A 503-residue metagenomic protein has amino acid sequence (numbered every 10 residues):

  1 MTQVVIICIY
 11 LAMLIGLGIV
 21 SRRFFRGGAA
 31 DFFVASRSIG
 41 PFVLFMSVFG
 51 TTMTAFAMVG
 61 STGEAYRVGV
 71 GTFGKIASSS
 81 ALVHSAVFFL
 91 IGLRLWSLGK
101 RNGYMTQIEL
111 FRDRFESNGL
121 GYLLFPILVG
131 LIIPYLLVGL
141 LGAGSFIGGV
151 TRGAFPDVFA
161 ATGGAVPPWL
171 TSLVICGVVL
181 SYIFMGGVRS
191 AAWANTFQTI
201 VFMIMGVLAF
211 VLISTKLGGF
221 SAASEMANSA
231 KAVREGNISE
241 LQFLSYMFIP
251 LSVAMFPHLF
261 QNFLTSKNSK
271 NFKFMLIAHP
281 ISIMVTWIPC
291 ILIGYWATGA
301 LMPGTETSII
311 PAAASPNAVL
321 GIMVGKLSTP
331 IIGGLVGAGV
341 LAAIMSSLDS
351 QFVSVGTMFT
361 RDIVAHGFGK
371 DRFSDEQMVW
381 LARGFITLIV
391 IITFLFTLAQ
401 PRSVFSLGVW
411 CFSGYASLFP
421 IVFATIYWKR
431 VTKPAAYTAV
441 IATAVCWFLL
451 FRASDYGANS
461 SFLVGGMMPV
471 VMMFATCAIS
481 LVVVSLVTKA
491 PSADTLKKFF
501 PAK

Functional and structural regions predicted by a protein language model:
M1-K503: Membrane-embedded helix-loop-helix hairpins and adjacent transmembrane boundary segments in multi-pass transporters
